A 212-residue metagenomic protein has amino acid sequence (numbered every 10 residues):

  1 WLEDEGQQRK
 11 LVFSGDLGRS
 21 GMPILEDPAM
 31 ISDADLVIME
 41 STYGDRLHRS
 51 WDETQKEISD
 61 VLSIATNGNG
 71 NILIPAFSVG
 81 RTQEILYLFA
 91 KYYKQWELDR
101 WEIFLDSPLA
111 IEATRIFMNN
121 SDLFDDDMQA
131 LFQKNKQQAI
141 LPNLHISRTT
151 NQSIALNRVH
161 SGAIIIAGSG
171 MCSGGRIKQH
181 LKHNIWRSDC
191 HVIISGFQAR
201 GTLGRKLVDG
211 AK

Functional and structural regions predicted by a protein language model:
W1-E84, A90-E97, E102: His/Asp/Glu-rich metal-coordinating catalytic cores of metallo-dependent phosphodiesterases/hydrolases acting on
L17-D27, I111-I116, K182-R187, V208-A211: Short, charge-rich amphipathic segments
P23-L25, H48-S50, R176-H180, G204-K206: A short secondary-structure junction signal
M30-I31, K134-Q138, K212: Short, conserved catalytic or adaptor-binding loops enriched in Gly and charged residues
D33-I38, Y43-D45, F124-Q129, I194-K212: Metal-dependent catalytic core segments for phosphate chemistry
V61-T202: Hard-cation-handling environments
